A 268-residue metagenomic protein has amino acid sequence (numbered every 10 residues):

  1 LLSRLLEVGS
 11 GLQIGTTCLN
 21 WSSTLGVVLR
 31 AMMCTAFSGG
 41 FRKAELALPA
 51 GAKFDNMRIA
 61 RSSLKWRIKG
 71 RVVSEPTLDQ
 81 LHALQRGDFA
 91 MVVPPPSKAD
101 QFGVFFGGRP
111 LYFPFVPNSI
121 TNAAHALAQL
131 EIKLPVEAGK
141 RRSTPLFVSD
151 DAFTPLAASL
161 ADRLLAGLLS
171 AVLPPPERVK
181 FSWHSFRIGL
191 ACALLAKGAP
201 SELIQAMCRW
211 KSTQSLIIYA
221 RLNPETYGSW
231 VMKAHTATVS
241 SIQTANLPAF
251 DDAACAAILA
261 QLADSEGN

Functional and structural regions predicted by a protein language model:
L1-N268: Extended, non-catalytic subsegments within catalytic or DNA/protein-binding/adaptor domains
